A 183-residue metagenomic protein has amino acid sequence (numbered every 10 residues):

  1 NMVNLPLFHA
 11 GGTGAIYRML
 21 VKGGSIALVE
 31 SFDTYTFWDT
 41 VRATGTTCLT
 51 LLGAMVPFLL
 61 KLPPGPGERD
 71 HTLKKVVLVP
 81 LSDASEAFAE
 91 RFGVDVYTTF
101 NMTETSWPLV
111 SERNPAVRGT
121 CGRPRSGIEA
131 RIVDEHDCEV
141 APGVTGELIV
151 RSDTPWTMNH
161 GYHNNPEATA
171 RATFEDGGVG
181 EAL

Functional and structural regions predicted by a protein language model:
N4, G24-R42: ATP-dependent adenylate-forming carboxylate-activation enzymes
F8-A27, T47: Conserved short alpha-helical elements in the N-terminal third of ANL/AMP-binding
V21-K22, W38-D39, A43-L51, L60-R118 (+2 more regions): Gly/Ser/Thr-rich phosphate-binding loop
S31, G53-A54, F100, S152: Short secondary-structure boundary segments
D33, M55-V56, D83: Alpha-helix capping/helix-boundary segments
V110-R113, C121-G122, A141-G143, H160-Y162: Active-site glycine/GP-rich loop and adjacent strand/helix microenvironment that borders small-molecule binding pockets
N114-T120, R171-F174: Short, P/G- and charge-enriched loop/turn segments at secondary-structure junctions
G143, I149-L183: Conserved ATP-binding/catalytic segment of the ANL
